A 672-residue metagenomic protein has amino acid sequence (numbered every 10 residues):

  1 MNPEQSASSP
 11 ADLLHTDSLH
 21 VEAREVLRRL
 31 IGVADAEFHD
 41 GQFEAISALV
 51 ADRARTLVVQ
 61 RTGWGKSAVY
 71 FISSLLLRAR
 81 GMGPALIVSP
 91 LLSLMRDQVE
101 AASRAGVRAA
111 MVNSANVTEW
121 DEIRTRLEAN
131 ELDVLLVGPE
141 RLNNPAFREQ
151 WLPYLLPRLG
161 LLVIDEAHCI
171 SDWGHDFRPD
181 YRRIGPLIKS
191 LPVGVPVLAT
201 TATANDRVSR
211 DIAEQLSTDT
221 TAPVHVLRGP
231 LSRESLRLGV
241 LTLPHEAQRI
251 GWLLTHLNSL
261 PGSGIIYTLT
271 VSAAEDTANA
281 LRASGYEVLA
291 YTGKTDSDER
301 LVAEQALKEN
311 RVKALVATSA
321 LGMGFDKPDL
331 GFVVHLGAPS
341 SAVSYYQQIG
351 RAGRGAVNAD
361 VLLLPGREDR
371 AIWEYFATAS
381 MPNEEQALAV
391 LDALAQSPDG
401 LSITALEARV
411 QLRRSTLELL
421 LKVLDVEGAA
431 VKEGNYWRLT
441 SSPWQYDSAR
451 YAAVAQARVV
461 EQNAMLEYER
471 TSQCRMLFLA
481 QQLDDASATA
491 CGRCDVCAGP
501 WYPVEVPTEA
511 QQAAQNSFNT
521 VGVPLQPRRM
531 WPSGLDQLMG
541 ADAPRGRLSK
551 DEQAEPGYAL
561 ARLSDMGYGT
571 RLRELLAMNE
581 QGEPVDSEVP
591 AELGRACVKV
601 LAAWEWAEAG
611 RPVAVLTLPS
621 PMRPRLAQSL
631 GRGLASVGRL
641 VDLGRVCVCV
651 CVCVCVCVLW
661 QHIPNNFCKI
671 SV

Functional and structural regions predicted by a protein language model:
N2-H15: Interdomain "pre-motor" coupling segment immediately N-terminal to P-loop NTPase/helicase cores
H15-V21, E25-L30, A36, D40-S67 (+5 more regions): Helicase motor core with emphasis on the C-terminal RecA-like subdomain
A36-H39, F177, A202, Y267 (+14 more regions): Conserved phosphate/pyrophosphate-binding and hydrolysis machinery centered on Walker-type P-loop NTPases, extending
M95, S209, A274, A278 (+2 more regions): Short, highly selective alpha-helical patches that border small-molecule cofactor pockets in redox/cofactor-processing
L236, S517-A614, P624, Q628 (+4 more regions): Active-site-facing substrate-recognition patch
E275, S671-V672: Acidic, divalent-metal-coordinating active-site segment for phosphoryl/phosphodiester hydrolysis, typified by short
V312, A338-Q347, G353-E552: C-terminal accessory region of SF2 helicases/translocases
L616-L618: Coupling/switch/interface segments within P-loop NTPase motor domains and analogous charged loops in nucleic-acid
